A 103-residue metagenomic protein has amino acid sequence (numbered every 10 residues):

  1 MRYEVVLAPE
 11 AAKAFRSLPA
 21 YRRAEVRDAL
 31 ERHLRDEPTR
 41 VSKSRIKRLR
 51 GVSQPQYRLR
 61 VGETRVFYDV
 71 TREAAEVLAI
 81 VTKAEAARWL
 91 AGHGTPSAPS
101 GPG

Functional and structural regions predicted by a protein language model:
R2, P9, R16-S17, A24 (+2 more regions): Enriched for short, Lys/Arg-rich terminal
Y3, A14, R48-R50: Acidic/histidine-enriched, beta-strand-rich ligand/metal-binding domains
V6-S44: N-terminal first-folded block
A11, A29, S53, E63-T64: A general marker of short, structured functional hotspots
R27, I46, Q56, V70-E73: A generic structural signal for ordered secondary structure
R32-R58, R88: A short, surface-exposed loop/turn module that caps and links secondary-structure elements
